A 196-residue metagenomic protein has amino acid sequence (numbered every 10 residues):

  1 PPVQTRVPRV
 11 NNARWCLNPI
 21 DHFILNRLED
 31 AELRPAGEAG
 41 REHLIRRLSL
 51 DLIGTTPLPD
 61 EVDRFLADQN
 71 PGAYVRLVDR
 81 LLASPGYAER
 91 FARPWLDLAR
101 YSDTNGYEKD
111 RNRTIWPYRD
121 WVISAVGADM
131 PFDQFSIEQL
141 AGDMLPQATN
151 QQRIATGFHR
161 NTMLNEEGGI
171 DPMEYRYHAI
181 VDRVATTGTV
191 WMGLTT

Functional and structural regions predicted by a protein language model:
P1-T196: Short, structured secondary-structure elements that scaffold catalytic or ligand/cofactor-binding regions
